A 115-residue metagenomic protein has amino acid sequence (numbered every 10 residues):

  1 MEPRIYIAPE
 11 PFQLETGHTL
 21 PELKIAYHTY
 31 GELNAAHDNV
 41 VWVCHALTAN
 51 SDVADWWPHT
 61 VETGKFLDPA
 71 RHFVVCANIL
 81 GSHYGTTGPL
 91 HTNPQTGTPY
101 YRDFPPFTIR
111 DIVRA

Functional and structural regions predicted by a protein language model:
M1-R4, L90-Q95: Short amphipathic alpha-helical segments, especially helix-boundary/capping motifs
M1-V40: Catalytic-loop region of hydrolases
H28-N93: N-terminal cap/lid subdomain of alpha/beta-hydrolase-fold enzymes
Q95-A115: Alpha/beta-hydrolase active-site loop
